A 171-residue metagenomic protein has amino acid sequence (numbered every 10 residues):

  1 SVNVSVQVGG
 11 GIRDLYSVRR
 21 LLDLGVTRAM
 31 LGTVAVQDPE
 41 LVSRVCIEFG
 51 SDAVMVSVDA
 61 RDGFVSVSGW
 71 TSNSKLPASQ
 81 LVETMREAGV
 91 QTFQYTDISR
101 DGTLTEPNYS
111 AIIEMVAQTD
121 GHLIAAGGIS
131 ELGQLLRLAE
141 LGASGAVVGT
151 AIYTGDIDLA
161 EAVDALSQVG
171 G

Functional and structural regions predicted by a protein language model:
S1-Q7, P39-D59, L104-E131, G170-G171: Alpha-helix-loop-beta-strand connector modules within alpha/beta enzyme cores
V2, V6-Q7, I12-R28, S110-V148: Catalytic cores of alpha/beta
G10-G11, L31-V34, T96, D101-L104 (+2 more regions): Glycine- and other small-residue-rich loops at beta-strand/loop junctions that grip anionic moieties
L15, V36-P39, K75-S79, Y109 (+2 more regions): Structural motif corresponding to alpha-helix initiation and N-cap regions
R19-L22, V26-D101: Conserved anion-binding
L41-F49, A139-G171: C-terminal helical cap(s) of enzyme catalytic domains, especially alpha/beta-barrels
S43, E83, I113, L136 (+1 more regions): Active-site phosphate/pyrophosphate- and oxyanion-stabilizing loops and adjacent acidic/basic residues in soluble
G102-L104, L132-L135, T154-I157: Short active-site-adjacent structural elements
